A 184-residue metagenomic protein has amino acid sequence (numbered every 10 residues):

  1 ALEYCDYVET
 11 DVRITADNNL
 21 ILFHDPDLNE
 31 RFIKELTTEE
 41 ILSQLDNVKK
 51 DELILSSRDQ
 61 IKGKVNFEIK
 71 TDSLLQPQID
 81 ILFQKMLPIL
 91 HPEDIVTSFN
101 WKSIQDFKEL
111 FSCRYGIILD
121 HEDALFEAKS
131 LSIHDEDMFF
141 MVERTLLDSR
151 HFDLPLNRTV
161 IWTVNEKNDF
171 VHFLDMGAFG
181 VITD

Functional and structural regions predicted by a protein language model:
A1, D11, I41, F67 (+4 more regions): Conserved, mostly hydrophobic/aromatic
L2, R58-D59, L87-L90, I104-S112 (+2 more regions): Surface-exposed amphipathic alpha-helices with a cationic face
Y4-D6, I61-V65, P92-D94, F111-Y115 (+3 more regions): Short, well-ordered coil/turn segments that N-cap beta-strands
D6, V12-K64, I69-D72, I117-D120 (+2 more regions): An active-site metal/cofactor-coordinating segment within enzyme catalytic domains
R13, S43-D51, G116-D184: C-terminal active-site rim and adjoining tail of enzyme catalytic domains
T15-N18, L22, L75-Q78, N100-D106 (+1 more regions): Active-site-adjacent beta->alpha loops and helix N-cap segments on the catalytic face of soluble alpha/beta enzymes
L75-P88, K102-L119, L125-S132: Distinct, well-ordered alpha-helical segments
S98-K102, V164-N165: Short beta->alpha linker loops
